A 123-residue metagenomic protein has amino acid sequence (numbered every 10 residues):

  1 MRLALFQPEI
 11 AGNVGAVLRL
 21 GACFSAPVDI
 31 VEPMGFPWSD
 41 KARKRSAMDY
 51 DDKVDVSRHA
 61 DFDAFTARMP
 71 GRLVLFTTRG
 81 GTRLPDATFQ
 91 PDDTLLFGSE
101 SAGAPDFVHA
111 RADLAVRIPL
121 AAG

Functional and structural regions predicted by a protein language model:
M1-G123: Post-transcriptional modification and biogenesis factors for structured RNAs of the translation apparatus
